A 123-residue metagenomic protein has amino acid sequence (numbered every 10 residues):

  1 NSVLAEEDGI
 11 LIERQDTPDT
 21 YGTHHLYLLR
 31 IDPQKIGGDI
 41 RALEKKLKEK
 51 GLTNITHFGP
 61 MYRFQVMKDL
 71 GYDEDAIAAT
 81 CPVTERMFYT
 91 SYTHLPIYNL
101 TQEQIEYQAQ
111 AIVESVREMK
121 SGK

Functional and structural regions predicted by a protein language model:
N1-K123: PLP-dependent aminotransferase class I/II
